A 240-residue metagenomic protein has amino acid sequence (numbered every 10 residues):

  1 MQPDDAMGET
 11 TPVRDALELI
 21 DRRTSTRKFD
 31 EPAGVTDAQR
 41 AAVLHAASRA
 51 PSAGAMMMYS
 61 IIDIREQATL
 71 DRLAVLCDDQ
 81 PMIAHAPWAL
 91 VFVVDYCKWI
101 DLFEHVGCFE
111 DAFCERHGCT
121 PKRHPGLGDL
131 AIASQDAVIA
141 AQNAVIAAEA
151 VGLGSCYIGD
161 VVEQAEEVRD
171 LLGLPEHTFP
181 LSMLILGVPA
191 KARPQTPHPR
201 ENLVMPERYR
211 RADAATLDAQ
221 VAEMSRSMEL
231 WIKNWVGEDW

Functional and structural regions predicted by a protein language model:
M1-W240: Acidic, surface-exposed loops and disordered segments
